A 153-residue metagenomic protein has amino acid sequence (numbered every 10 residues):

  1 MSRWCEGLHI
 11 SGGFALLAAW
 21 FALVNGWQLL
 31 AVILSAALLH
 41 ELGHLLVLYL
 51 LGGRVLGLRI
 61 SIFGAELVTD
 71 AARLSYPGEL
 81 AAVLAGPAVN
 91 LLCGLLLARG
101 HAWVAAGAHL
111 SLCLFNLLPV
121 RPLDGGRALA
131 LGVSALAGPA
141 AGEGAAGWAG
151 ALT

Functional and structural regions predicted by a protein language model:
M1-T153: Hydrophobic transmembrane alpha-helices and their immediate loop junctions in multi-pass integral membrane proteins
